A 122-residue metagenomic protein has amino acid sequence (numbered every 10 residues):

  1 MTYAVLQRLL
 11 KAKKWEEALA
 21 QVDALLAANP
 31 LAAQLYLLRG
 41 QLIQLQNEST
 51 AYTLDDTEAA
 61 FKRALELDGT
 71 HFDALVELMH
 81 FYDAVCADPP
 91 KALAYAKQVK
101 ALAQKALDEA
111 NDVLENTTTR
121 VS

Functional and structural regions predicted by a protein language model:
M1-L31, Q44-S49: Alpha-helical segment of the N-proximal tetratricopeptide repeat
A12-A20, N47-R63, V85-K100, V121-S122: Structural signature of tandem alpha-helical TPR/SEL1-like repeats, specifically the intra-repeat loop/turn
D23-A27, A60, L65, M79 (+3 more regions): A conserved position within tetratricopeptide repeats
P30, G69, Q104-K105: Short coil turns that delineate tetratricopeptide repeat
L35, A74, D108-A110: TPR alpha-solenoid repeat register
L102-S122: Terminal, low-structured helical/coil segments at or just beyond the last alpha-helical repeat
